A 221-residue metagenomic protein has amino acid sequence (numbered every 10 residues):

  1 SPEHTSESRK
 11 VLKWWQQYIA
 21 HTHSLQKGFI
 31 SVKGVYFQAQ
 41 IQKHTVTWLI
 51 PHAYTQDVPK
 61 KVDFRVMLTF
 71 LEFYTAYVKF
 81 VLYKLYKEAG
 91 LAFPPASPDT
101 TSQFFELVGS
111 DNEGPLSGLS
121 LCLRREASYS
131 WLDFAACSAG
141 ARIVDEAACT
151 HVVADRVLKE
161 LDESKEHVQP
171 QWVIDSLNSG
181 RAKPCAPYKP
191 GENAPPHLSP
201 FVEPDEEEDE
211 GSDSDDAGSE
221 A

Functional and structural regions predicted by a protein language model:
S1-P115, S130-W131, C137-A221: BRCT (BRCA1 C-terminal) phosphopeptide-binding modules in DNA damage response/checkpoint, repair, replication
L116-A127: Short hydrophobic beta-strand segments
